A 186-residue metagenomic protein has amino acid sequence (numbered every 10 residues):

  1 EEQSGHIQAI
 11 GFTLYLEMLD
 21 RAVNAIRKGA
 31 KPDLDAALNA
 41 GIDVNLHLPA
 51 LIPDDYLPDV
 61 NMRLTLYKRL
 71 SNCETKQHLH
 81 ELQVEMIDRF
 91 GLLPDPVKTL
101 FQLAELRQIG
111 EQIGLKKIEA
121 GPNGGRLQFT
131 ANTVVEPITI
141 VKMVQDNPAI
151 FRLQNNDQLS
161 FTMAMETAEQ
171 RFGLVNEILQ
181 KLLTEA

Functional and structural regions predicted by a protein language model:
E1-A186: Accessory helical-bundle/CTD segments and flexible terminal tails appended to RecA-like ATPase motors
